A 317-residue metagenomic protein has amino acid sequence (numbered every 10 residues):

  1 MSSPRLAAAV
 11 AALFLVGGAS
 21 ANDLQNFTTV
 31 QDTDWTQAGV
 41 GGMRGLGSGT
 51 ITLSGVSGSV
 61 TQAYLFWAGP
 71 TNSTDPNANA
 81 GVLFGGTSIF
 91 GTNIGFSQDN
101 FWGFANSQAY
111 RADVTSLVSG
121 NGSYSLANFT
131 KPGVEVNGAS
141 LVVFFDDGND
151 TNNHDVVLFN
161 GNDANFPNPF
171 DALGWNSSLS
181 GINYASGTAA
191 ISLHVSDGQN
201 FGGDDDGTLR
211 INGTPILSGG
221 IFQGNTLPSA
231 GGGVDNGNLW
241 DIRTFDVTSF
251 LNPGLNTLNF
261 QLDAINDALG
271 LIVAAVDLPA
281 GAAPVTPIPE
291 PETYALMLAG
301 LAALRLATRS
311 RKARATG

Functional and structural regions predicted by a protein language model:
M1-A7: Bacterial N-terminal signal peptides that target proteins for export
L6, G281, T286, P291-T293: Intrinsically disordered, low-complexity segments enriched in proline/serine/threonine
A7-F14, L298-A299: Sec-dependent N-terminal signal peptides
V16-G18: N-terminal signal peptide c-region/cleavage motif recognized by signal peptidases
A21-V285: Disulfide-rich extracellular domains of secreted proteins
P289-T308: A short, hydrophobic C-terminal helix/tail in secreted or cell-surface proteins
K312-G317: Short, charged juxtamembrane terminal tails flanking transmembrane helices
